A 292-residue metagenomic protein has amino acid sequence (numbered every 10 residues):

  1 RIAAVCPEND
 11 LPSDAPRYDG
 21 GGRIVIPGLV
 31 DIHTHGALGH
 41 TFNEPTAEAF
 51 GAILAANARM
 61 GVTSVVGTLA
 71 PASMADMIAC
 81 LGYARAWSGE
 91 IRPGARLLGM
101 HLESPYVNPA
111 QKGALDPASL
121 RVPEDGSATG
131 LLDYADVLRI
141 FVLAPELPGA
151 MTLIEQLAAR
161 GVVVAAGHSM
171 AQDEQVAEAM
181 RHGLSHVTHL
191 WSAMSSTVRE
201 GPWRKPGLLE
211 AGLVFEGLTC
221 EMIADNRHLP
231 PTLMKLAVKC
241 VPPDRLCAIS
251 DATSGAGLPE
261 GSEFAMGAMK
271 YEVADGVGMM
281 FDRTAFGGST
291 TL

Functional and structural regions predicted by a protein language model:
R1-I26: Histidine-rich, glycine-flanked metal-binding segment
P16, G28-V30, A165, L246-I249: Residue-level marker for buried hydrophobic side chains located in beta-strands that build the well-ordered beta-sheet
G22, H33, N57, L102 (+3 more regions): Divalent metal-coordination and catalytic microenvironments
R23-A79: Metal-associated gating/positioning segment near the N- to mid-region
T63-S64, V163, S185, T219: Residue-level detector of anion-binding/catalytic polar loops
V65-A75, F141-L143, C220-R227: Conserved strand-turn element in the central/C-terminal portion of the radical SAM core barrel that lines
A75-K205, G257: Histidine/acidic-residue-rich, glycine-tolerant segments that coordinate divalent metal ions
Q175-L292: Active-site-adjacent C-terminal substructures of enzyme catalytic domains
